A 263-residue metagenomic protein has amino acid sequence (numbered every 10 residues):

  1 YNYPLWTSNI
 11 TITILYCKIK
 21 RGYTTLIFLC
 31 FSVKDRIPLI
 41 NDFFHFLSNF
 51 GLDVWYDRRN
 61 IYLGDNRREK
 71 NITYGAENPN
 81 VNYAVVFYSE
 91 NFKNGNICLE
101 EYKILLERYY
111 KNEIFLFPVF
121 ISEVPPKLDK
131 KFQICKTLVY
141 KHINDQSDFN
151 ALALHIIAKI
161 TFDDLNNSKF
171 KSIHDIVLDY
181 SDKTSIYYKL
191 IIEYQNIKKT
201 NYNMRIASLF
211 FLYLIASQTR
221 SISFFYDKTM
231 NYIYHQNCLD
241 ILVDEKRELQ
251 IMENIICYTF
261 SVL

Functional and structural regions predicted by a protein language model:
Y1, F44-L165: Cross-kingdom TIR/SEFIR domain
Y1-Y83, E113-I114, Y188-L263: Conserved N-terminal substructure of TIR/SEFIR domains
Q146-L152, D179-Y187: Short, highly charged low-complexity linear segments
T161-T184: Charged, amphipathic alpha-helical linkers/stalks
